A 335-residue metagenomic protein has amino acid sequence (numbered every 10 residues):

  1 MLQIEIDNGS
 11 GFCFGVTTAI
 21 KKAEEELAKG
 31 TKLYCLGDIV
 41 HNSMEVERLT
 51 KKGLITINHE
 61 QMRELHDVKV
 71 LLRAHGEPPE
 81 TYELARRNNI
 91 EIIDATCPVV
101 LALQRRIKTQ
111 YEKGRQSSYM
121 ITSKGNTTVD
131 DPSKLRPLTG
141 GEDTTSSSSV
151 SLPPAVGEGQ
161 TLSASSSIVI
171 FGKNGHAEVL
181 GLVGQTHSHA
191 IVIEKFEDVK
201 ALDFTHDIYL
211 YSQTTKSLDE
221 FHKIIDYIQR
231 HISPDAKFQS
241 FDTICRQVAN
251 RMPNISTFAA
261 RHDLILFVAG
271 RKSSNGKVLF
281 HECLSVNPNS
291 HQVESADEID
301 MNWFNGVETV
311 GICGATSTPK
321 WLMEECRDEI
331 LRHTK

Functional and structural regions predicted by a protein language model:
M1-S117, K124-T127, T161-K335: The feature marks the mature, well-folded catalytic cores of soluble enzymes
R115-S165: Intrinsic disorder/low-complexity segments
